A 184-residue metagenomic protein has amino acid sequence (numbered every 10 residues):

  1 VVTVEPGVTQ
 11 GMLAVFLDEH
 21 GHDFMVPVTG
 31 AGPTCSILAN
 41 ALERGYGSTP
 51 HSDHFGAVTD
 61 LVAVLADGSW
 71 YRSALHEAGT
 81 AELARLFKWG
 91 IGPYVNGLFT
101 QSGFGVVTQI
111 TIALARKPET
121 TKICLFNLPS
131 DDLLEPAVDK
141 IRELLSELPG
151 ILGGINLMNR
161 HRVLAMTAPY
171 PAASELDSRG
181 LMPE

Functional and structural regions predicted by a protein language model:
V1: Glycine-rich N-terminal segment of FAD-binding domains in flavoprotein oxidoreductases, spanning the beta-loop-helix
P6, G11-I141: FAD-binding subdomain of flavoenzyme oxidoreductases
F24-V28, E135-V138, L144-A165: Flexible, glycine/charged-enriched surface loops at secondary-structure junctions
V58, M182-E184: Phosphate/diphosphate-binding loops
R162-L181: Short glycine/threonine-rich loop-to-helix capping motif typified by GTGT followed within a few residues by an Asp-Pro
